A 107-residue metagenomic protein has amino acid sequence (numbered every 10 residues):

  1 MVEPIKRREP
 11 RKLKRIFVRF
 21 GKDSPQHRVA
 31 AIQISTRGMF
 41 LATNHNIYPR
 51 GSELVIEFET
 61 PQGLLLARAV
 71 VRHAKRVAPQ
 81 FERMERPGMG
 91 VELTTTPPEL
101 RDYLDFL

Functional and structural regions predicted by a protein language model:
M1-T36, P98-L107: N-terminal helix initiation/capping motif
K12, Y48-R50: Short, well-ordered loop/turn sites that connect or cap secondary structure elements
K14, H27, L54, L65-A67 (+1 more regions): Hydrophobic core residues within well-ordered beta-strands of beta-rich domains
I16-F20, G51-L65: Short conserved beta-strand and strand-loop elements enriched in small hydrophobics with frequent Asp/Gly
D23, T36, R72-Q80: Short, conserved beta-turn/loop elements at beta-strand boundaries and strand-helix junctions
V29-A30, A67-A74: Short beta-strand-centered aromatic/proline hotspots
F40-T43, R76-L93: Short, solvent-exposed secondary-structure boundary/capping segments
T43-Y48, Q62: Short, surface-exposed secondary-structure edge patches
